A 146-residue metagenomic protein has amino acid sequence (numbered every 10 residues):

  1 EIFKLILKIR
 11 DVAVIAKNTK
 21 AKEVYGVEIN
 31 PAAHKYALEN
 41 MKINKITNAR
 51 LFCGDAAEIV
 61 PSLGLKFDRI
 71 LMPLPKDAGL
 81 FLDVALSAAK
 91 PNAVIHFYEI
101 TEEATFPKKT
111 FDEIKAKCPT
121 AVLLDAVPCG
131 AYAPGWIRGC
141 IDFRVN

Functional and structural regions predicted by a protein language model:
E1-K8: Conserved class I S-adenosyl-L-methionine
I9-A21: Conserved SAM-binding loop of SAM-dependent methyltransferases across substrates and taxa, primarily the Class I
K20, G64, K90: Short conserved AdoMet
A21-V27, I95: Short beta-strand element of Class I
G26-R69, D77: S-adenosyl-L-methionine
I46, A89-P91: Helix-to-beta-strand junctions that scaffold the AdoMet/dcAdoMet cofactor pocket in Class I SAM-dependent enzymes
D77-A85: A short, conserved alpha-helix within the catalytic core of class I
A78, P91-N146: C-terminal catalytic and target-recognition region of SAM-dependent MTase-like enzymes, primarily methyltransferases
